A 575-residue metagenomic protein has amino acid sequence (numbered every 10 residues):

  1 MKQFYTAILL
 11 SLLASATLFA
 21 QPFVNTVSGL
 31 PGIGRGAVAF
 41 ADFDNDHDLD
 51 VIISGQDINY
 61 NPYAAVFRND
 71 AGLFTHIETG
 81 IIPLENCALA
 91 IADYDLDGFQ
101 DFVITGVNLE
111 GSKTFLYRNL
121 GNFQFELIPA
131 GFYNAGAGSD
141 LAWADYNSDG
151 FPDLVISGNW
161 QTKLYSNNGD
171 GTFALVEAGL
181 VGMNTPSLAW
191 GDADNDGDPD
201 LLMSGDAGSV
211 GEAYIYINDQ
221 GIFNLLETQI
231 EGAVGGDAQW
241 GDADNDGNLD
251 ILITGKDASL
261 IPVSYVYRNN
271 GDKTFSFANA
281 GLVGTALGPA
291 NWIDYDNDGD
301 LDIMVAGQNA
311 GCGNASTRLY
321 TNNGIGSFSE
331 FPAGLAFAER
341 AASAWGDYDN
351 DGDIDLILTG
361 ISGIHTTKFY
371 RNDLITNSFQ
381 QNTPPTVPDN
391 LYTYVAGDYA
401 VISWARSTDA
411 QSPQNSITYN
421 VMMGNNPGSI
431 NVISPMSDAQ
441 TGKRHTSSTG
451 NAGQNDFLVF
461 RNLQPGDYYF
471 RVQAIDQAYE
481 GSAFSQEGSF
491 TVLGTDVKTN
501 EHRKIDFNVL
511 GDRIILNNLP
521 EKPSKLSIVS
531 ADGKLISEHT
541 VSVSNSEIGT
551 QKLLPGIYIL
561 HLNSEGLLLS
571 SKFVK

Functional and structural regions predicted by a protein language model:
A20-I33, R68-L84, R118-G136, S166-M183 (+5 more regions): Blade-edge motifs of beta-propeller repeat domains
G36-F43, C87-L96, G138-Y146, P186-A193 (+3 more regions): Beta-propeller blade termini
H47-I53, G98-I104, G150-L154, G197-M203 (+3 more regions): Glycine-aliphatic tripeptides that mark coil-to-beta-strand junctions in extracellular and membrane proteins
T376-D389, S489-R513: Residue-level detector of functionally pivotal "anchor" positions at catalytic/ligand-binding pockets or at interdomain
S416-L463: Recognizes extended acidic, P/S/T-rich segments that occur within or adjacent to Ig-like beta-sandwich modules
F460-E480: Beta-strand-rich modules
I475-G494: Extracellular fibronectin type III
D496-K575: C-terminal outer-membrane/trafficking sorting elements
